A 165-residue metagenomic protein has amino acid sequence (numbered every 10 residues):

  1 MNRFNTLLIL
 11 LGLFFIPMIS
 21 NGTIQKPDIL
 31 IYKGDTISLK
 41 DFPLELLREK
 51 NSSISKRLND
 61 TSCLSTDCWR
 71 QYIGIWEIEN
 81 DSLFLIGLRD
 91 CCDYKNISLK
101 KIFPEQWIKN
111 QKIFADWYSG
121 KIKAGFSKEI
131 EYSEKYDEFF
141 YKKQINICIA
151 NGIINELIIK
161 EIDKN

Functional and structural regions predicted by a protein language model:
M1-K26: Bacterial Sec-dependent N-terminal signal peptides
N21-G74, I78-L83: Start-of-domain marker
T23, K121-N165: Intrinsically disordered, low-complexity terminal tails and linkers in eukaryotic proteins, enriched in charged/polar
C68, L88-Y94, E161-N165: Short, solvent-exposed aromatic-acidic interface loops
S82-L85, I154: Hydrophobic residues embedded in beta-strands of well-ordered beta-sheets
F84-Y141: An exposed acidic His-Trp-rich patch
